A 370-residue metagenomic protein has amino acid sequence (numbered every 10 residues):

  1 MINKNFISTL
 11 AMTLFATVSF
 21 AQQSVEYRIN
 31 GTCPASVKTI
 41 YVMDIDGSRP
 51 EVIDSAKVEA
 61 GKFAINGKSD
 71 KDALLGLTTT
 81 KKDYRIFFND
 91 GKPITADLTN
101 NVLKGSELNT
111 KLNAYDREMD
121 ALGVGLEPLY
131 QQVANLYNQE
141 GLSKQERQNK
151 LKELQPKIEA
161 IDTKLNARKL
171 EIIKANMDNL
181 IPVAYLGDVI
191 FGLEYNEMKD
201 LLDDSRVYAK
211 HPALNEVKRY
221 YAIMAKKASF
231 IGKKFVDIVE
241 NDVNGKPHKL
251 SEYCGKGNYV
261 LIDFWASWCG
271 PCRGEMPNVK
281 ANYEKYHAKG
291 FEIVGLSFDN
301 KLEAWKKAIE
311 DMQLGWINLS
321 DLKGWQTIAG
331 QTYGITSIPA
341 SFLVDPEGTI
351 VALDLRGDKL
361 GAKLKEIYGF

Functional and structural regions predicted by a protein language model:
M1-R28, F370: Bacterial Sec-dependent N-terminal signal peptides
Q22-A167: A non-transmembrane, solvent-exposed segment enriched in polar/low-complexity residues
N109, L151, E159-K234: N-terminal targeting signals for export/organelle localization
V239-V260: A short beta-strand-turn-helix
G257, D263-W268, F298: Aromatic-flanked redox-active Cys/Sec active sites in thiol-based oxidoreductases, especially the WC-centered
F264-A281: Conserved redox-active cysteine motifs that mediate thiol-disulfide chemistry, especially di-cysteine Cys-X(1-2)-Cys
E284-I338: Conserved segment of the thioredoxin-like fold in thiol-based oxidoreductases
L314, D321-G369: Thiol/disulfide oxidoreductase modules built on the thioredoxin-like
